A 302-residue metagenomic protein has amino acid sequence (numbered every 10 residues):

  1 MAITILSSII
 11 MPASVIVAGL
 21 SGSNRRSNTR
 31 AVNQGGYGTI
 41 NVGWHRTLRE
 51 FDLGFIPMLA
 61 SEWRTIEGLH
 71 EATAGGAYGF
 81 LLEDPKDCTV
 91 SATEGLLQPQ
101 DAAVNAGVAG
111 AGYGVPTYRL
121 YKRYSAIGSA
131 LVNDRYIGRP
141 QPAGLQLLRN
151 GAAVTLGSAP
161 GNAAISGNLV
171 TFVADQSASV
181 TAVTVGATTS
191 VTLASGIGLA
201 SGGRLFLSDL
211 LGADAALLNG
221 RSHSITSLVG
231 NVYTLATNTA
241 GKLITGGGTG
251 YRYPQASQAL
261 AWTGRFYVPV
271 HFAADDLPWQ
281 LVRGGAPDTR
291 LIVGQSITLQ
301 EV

Functional and structural regions predicted by a protein language model:
M1-P160, I165-G167, V173-D175, Y253-V302: Extracellular/virion structural assembly segments
L156-P160, V173-R283: Small/polar beta-strand repeat architecture
